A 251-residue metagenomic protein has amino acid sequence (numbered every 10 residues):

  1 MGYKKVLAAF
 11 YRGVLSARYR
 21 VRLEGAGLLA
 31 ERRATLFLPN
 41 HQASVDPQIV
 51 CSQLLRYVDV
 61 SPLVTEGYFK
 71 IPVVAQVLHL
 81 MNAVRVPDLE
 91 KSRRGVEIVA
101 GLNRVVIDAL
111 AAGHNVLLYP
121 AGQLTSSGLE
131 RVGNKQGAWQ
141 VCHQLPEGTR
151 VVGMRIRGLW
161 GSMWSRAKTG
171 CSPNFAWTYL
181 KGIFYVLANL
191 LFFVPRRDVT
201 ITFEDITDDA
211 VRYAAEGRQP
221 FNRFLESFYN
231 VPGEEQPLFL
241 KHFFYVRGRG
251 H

Functional and structural regions predicted by a protein language model:
Y3, F10-H41: Helix-to-loop junction immediately C-terminal to a conserved catalytic motif
A30-G95: Catalytic core of membrane glycerolipid acyltransferases/transacylases, capturing the structured, soluble-facing
A34-L36, D59, G113-Y119, R150: Residue-level preference for the first positions of well-ordered beta-strands
N40, Y119-Q123, I156: Short, well-ordered beta-to-alpha junction loops that form the rim of enzyme active sites and present histidine/acidic
I71-V74, L102-L110: Short, charged beta->alpha transition segments
R94-N103: Glycine-rich anion/phosphate-binding loops
N115, S126-A214, F239-R249: A cross-family acyltransferase "interaction/gating" segment
Q219-F239: Short, cationic low-complexity segments
